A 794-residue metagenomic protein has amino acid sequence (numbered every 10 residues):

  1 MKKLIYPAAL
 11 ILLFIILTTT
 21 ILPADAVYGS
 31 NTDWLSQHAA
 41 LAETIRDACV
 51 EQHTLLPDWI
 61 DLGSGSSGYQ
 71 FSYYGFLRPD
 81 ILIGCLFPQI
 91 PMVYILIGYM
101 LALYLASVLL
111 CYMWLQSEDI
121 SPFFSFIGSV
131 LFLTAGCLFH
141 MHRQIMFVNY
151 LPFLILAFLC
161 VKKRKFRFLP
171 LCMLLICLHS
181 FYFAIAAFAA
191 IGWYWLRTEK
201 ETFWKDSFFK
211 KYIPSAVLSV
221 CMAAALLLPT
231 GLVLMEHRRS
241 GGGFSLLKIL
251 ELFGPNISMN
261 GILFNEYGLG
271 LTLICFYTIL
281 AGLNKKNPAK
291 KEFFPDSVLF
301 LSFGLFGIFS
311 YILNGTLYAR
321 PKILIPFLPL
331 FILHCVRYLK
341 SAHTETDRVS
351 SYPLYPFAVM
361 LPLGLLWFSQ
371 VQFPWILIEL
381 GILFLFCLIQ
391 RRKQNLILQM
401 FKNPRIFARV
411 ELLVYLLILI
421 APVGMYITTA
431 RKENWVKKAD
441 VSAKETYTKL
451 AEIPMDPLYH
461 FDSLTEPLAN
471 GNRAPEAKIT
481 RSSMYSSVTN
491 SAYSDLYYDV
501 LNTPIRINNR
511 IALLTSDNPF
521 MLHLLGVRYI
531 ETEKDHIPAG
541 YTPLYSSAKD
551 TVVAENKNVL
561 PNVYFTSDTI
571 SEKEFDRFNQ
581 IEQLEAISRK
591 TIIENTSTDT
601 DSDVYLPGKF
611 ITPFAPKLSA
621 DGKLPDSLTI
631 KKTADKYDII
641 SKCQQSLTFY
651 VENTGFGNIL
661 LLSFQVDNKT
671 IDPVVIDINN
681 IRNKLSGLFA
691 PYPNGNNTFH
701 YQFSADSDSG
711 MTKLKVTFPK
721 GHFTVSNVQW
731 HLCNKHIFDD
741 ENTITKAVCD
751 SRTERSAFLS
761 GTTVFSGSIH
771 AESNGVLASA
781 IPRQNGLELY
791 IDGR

Functional and structural regions predicted by a protein language model:
M1-I21, I389-R392, P404-Y415: Start-transfer (signal-anchor) and selected internal transmembrane alpha helices of multi-pass inner/ER membrane
L10-F14, M100-S117, P122-E199, K211-E236 (+2 more regions): Membrane-embedded helix bundles of polyisoprenyl
L13-S107, V130-L151, L234-R239, L246-I262 (+2 more regions): Membrane-interface coil-to-helix junctions
Y69-Y74, V93-Y104, F124-F126, L131-I155 (+5 more regions): Membrane-interface micro-motifs in multi-pass membrane enzymes
P79, F208-I325: Periplasmic/ER-lumenal interhelical loops and adjacent helix-loop junctions in multi-pass membrane proteins
S107-L115, F153-R164, A189-L196, F276-I279 (+3 more regions): Transmembrane alpha-helical segments
F183, P295-F306, I312-A443: Contiguous transmembrane helix-bundle modules in multi-pass membrane proteins
E411-T763, E772-N774, A780-L787: Soluble catalytic regions of membrane-associated enzymes that act on cell-envelope and secretory-pathway components
